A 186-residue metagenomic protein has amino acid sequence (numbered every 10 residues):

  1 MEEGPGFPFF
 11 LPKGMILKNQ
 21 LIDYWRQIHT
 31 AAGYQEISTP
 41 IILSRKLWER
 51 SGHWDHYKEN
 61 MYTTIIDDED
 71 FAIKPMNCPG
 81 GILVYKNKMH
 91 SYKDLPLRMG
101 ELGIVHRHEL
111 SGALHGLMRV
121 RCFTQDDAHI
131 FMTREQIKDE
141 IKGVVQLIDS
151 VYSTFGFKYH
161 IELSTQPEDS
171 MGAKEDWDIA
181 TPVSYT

Functional and structural regions predicted by a protein language model:
M1-L114, M118, I130, D149 (+1 more regions): Auxiliary tRNA-acceptor-end handling modules of aminoacyl-tRNA synthetases
M1-P12, R119-D178: Conserved alpha/beta enzyme-core scaffolds, especially Rossmann-like or related mixed alpha/beta domains that build
K18, I22, R26, K138-V145 (+1 more regions): Hydrophobic face of alpha-helices
W48-E59, P167-P182: Short glycine/threonine-rich loop-to-helix capping motif typified by GTGT followed within a few residues by an Asp-Pro
Y185-T186: Conserved small/polar residues in nucleotide/adenosyl-binding loops
